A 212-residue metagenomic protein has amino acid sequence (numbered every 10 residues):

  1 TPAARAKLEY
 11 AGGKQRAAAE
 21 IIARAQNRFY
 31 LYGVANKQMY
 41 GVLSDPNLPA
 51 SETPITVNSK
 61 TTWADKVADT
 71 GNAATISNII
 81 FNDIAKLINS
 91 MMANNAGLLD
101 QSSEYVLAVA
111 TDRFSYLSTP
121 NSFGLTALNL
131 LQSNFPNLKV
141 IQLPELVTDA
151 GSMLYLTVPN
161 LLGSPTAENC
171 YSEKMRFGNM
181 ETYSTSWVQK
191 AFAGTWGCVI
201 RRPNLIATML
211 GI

Functional and structural regions predicted by a protein language model:
T1, V109-D112, R202: Helix N-cap / beta->alpha transition motif
T1-D83: Alpha-helical scaffold segments that mediate packing/assembly in large oligomeric complexes
I22, Q26-F29, I84-A96, L131 (+1 more regions): Hydrophobic, Leu/Ile/Phe/Ala-enriched alpha-helical segments that form helix-helix packing faces
A23, N27, D112, G194: Residue-level marker of positions within ordered structural domains that often coincide with functionally constrained
G33-V42, T75-P120: Structured, hydrophobic secondary-structure cores that serve as assembly/anchoring elements
K60, Y116-I212: Sequence/fold signature of self-assembling virion shell proteins
D69-A93, Q142-V147, N179-V188: Hydrophobic transmembrane alpha-helix bundles
